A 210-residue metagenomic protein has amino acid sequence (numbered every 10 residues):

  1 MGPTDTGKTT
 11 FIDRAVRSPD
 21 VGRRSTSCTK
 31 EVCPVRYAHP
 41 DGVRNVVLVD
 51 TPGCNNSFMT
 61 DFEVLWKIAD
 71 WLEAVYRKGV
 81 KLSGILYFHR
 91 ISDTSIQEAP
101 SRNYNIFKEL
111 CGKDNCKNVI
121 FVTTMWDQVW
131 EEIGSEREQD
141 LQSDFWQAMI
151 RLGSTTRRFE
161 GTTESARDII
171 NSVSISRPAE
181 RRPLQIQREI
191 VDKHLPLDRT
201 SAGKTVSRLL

Functional and structural regions predicted by a protein language model:
M1-V21: Glycine-rich phosphate-binding P-loop
T9-D13, C33, V46-V49, F62-D70 (+4 more regions): Amphipathic alpha-helical interface elements that mediate macromolecular binding in regulatory proteins
I12-R14, R23-T26, T60-E63, E98-S101 (+1 more regions): Short coil/turn segments at secondary-structure boundaries
V16-V46, N56: Switch I (effector-binding) loop of TRAFAC-class P-loop GTPase G-domains
L48-D50, S83-R90, I120-M125, T156-R158: Extended hydrophobic secondary-structure segments that form protein cores and membrane-embedded regions
C54-N56, I91-I96, D127-W130, T163: Short acidic, S/G/P-rich loop/turn micro-motifs used as interaction or catalytic elements
F58-T94, R102-D114, I120: Inter-motif core of Ras-like GTPase G domains
R102-L210: Conserved GTP-binding G-domain of TRAFAC-class P-loop NTPases and closely related GTPase folds
